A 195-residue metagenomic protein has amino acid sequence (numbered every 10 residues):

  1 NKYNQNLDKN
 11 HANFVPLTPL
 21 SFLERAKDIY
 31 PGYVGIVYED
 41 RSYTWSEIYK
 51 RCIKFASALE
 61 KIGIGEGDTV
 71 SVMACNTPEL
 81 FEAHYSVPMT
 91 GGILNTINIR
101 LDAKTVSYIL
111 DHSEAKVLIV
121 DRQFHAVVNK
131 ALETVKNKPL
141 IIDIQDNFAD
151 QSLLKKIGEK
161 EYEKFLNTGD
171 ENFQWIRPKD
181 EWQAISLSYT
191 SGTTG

Functional and structural regions predicted by a protein language model:
N1-P16: Flexible, non-catalytic linker and terminal segments flanking ANL/adenylate-forming cores
F14-V15, L20, G32-T77, F81-Y85 (+3 more regions): Conserved AMP-binding/adenylate-forming core of the ANL superfamily
R25-P31: Flexible acidic/glycine-rich loop/turn elements at helix↔coil and beta-strand↔loop transitions within catalytic cores
P31, D143, E159-Y189: Conserved pre-ATP/AMP-binding loop-to-beta segment of ANL
V34, D68, G92, W182-Q183: Surface-exposed loop/turn positions
T44-S46, I185-G195: Conserved AMP-binding A3 loop
I62, M89-N167: Structural core segment of the AMP-binding/adenylate-forming
